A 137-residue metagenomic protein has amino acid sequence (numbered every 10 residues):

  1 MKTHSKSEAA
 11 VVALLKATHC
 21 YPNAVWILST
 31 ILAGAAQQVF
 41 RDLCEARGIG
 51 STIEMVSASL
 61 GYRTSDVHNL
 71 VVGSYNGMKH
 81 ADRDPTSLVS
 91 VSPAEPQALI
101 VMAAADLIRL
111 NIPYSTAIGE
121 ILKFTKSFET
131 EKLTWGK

Functional and structural regions predicted by a protein language model:
M1-W26, S51: Charged alpha-helical initiation segments
A13, L32-A33, V71: TPR repeat positional signature
L14, T18, F40, Y75 (+1 more regions): A structural signal for well-ordered alpha-helices, especially hydrophobic packing surfaces of coiled-coils
Y21, A33, Q37-F40, K79 (+1 more regions): Generic helix-packing signal
W26-G50: Short, contiguous, well-structured surface segments enriched in hydrophobic/aromatic residues
I53-K137: Long, charged low-complexity segments
